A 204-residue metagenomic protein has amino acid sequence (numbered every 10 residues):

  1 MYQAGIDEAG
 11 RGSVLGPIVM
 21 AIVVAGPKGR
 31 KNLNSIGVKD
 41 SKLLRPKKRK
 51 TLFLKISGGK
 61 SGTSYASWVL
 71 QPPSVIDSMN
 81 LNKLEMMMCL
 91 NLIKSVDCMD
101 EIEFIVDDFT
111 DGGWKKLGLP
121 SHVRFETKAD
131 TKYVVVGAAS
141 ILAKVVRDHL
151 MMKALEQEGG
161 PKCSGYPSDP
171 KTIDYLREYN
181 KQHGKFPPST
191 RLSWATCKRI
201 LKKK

Functional and structural regions predicted by a protein language model:
M1-K204: RNase H-like, Mg2+-dependent phosphodiesterase core, and more generally RNA phosphate-backbone-engaging helix-loop
